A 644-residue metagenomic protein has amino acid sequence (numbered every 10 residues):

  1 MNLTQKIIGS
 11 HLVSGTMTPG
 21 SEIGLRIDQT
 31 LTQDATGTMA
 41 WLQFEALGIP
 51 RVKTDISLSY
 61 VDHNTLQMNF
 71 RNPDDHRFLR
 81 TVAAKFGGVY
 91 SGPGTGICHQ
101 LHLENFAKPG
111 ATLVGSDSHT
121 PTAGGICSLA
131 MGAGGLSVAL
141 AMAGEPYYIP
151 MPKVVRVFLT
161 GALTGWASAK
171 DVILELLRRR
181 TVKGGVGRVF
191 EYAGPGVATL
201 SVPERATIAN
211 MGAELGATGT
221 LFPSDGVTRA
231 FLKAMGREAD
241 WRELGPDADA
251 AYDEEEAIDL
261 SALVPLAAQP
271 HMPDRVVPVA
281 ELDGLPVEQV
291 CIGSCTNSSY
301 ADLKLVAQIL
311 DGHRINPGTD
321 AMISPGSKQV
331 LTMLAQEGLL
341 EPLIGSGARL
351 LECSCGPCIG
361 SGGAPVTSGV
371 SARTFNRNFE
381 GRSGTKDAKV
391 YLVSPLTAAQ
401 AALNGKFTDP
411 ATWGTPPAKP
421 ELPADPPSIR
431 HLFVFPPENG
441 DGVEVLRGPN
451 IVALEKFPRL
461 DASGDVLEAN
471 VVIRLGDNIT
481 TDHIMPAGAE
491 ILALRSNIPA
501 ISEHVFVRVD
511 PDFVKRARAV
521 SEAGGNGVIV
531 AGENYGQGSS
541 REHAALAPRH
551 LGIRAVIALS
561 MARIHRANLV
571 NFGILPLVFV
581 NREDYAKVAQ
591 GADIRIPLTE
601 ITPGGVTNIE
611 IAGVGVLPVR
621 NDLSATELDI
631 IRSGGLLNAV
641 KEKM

Functional and structural regions predicted by a protein language model:
M1-M644: Fe-S-dependent hydro-lyases/dehydratases of central metabolism
